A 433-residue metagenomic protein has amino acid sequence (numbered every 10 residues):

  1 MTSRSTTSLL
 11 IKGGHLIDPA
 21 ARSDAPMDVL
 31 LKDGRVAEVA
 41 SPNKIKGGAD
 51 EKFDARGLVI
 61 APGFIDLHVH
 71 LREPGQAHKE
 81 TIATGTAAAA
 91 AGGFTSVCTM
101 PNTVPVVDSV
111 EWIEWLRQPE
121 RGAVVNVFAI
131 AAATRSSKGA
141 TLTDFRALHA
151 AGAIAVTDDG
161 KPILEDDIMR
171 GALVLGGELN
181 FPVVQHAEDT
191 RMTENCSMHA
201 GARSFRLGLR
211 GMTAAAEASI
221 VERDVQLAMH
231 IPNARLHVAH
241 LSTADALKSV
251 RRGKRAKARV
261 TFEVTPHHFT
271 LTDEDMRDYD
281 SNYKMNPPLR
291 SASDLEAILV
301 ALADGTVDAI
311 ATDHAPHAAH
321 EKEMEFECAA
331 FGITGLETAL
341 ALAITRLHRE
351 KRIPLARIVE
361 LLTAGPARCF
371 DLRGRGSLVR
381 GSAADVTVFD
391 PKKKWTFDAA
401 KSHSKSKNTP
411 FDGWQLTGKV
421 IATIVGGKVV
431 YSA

Functional and structural regions predicted by a protein language model:
M1-G63: Histidine-rich, glycine-flanked metal-binding segment
G14, E325, R380-A433: C-terminal cap of metal-dependent C-N hydrolases
G14, G34, G57, H68 (+15 more regions): Divalent metal-coordination and catalytic microenvironments
A55-E120: Metal-associated gating/positioning segment near the N- to mid-region
L67-E80, F128-T141, L209-G211: Active-site mouth loops of central-metabolism enzymes
Q118-A132: A glycine-rich helix N-cap at a beta->alpha junction
A140-I310: Histidine/acidic residue-rich metal-binding segments in metalloenzymes
R206-A234, N282, A303-D304, D308-I310 (+1 more regions): His/Asp/Glu-enriched, well-ordered alpha-helical/loop segment that forms or immediately abuts the divalent-metal
